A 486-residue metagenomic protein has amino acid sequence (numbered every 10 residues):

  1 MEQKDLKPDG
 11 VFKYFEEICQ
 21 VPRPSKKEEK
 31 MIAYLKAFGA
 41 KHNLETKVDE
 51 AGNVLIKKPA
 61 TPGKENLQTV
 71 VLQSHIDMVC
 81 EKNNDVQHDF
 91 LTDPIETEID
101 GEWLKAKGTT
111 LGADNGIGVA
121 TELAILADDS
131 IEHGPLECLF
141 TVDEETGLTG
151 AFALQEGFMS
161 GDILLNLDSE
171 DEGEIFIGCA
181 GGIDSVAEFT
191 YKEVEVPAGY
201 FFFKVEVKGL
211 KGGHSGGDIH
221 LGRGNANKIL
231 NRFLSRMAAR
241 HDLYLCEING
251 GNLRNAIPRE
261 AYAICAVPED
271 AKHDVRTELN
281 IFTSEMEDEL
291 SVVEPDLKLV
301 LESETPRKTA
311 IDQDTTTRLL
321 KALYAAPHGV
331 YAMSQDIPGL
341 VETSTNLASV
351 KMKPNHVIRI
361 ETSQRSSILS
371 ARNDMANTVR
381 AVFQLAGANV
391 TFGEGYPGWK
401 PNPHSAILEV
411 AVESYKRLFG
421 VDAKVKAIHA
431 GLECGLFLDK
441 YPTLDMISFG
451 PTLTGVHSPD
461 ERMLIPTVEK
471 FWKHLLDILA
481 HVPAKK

Functional and structural regions predicted by a protein language model:
E2-W103: Acidic/His- and Gly-rich active-site-bordering loop/insert found across diverse amide/peptide-bond hydrolases
K7-V11, E342-N355, S363, F419-I478: Zn-dependent metallopeptidase/amidohydrolase metal-coordination segment
P22, E102-K105, E145, F152-R365: Midchain, well-structured core segments that form catalytic/ion-binding scaffolds
K36, G157, R223-R240, E269-K272 (+5 more regions): His/Asp/Glu-rich mid-to-C-terminal helical/loop segments that flank catalytic regions of hydrolases
K64-T146, A151-D162, F202, Q313-T316 (+4 more regions): Active-site metal-coordination/substrate-binding segment of hydrolases, especially metallo-dependent peptidases
E65-N66, E269-E278, L369-M375: Short, conserved charged micro-motifs
N225, R232-I248, G393, P401-L444: Active-site-adjacent substrate-binding region of metalloamidase/peptidase-like peptide-processing proteins
L340-A430: Substrate-recognition/cap regions that form aromatic- and gly/pro-loop-enriched pockets for small-molecule ligands
